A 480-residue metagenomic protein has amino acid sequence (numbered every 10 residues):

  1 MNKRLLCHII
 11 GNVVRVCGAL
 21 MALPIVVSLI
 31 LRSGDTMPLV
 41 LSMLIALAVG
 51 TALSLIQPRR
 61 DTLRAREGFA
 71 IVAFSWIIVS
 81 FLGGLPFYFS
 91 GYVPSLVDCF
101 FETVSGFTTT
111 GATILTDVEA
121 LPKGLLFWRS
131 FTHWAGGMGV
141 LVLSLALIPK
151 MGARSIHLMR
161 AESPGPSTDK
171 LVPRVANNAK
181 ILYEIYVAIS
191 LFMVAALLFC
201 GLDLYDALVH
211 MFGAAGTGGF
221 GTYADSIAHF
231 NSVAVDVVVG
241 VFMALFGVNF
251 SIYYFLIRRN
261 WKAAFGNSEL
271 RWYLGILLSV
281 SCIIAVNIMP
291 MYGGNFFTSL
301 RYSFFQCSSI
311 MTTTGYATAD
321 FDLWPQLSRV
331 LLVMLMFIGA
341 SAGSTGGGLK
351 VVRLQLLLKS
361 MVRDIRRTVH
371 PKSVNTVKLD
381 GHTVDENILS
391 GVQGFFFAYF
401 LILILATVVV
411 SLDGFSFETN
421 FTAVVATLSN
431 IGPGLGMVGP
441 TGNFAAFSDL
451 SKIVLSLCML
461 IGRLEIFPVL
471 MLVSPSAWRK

Functional and structural regions predicted by a protein language model:
M1-K480: Membrane-proximal intracellular helices of multi-pass ion channels
